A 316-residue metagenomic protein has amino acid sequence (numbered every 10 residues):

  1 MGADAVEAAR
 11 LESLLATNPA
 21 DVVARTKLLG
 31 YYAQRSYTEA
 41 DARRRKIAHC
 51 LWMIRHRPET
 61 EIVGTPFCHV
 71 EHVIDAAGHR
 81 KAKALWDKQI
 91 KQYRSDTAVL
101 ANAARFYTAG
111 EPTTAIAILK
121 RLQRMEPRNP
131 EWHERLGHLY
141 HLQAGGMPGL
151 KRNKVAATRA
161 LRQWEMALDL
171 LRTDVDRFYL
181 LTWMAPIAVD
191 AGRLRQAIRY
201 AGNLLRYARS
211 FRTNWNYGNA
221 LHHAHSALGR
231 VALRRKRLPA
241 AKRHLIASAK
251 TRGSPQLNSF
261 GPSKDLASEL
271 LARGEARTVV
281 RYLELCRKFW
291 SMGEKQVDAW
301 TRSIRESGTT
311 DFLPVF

Functional and structural regions predicted by a protein language model:
M1-A9, E39-A48, E71-A84, Y107-I116 (+3 more regions): Helix-turn-helix repeat elements of alpha-solenoid scaffolds
M1-Y37, R44: N-terminal leader/linker segments that initiate helical-solenoid repeat arrays
D4, A33-A40, C68-A76, A104-T113 (+8 more regions): Short coil/turn linking the two alpha-helices of tandem helical-hairpin repeats
L11-V23, C50-F67, E71, D75 (+5 more regions): Flexible helix-coil transition and linker loops at the boundaries of alpha-helical arrays
V23, Y179, L221-H223, G261 (+1 more regions): Residue register of alpha-helical TPR repeats
R45-P58, L245-G253, L271, R277-M292: TPR/TPR-like (Sel1-like) alpha-helical repeat modules
R273-F316: Terminal, low-structured helical/coil segments at or just beyond the last alpha-helical repeat
